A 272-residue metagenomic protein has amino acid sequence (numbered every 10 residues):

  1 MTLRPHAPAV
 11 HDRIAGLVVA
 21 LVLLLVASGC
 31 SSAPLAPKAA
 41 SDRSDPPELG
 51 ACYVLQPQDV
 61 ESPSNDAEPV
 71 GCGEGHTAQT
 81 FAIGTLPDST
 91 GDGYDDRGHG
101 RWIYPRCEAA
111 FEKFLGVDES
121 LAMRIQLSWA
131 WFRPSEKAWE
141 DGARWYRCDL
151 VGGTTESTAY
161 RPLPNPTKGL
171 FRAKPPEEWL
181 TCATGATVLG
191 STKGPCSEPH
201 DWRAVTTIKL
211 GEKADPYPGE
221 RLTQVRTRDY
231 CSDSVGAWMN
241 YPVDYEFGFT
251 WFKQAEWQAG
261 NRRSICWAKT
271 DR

Functional and structural regions predicted by a protein language model:
T2-V18: Bacterial N-terminal signal peptides that target proteins for export
L25-G29: C-terminal motif of bacterial Sec signal peptides marking the signal peptidase cleavage site
S31-R272: Primary mode marks residue(s) on the alpha4-beta5-alpha5 output face of response regulator receiver
